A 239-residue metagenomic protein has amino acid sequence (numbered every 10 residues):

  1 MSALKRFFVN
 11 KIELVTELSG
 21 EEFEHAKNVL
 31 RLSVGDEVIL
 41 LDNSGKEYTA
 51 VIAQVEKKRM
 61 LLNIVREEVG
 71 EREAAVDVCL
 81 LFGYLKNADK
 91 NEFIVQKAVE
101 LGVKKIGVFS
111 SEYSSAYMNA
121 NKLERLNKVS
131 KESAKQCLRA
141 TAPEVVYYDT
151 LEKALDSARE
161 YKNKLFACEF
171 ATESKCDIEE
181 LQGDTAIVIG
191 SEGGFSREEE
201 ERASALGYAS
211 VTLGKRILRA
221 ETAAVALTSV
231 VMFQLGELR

Functional and structural regions predicted by a protein language model:
M1-G70: N-terminal positively charged helical leader segments and presequences
T16-L18, A75-C79, G183-A186, A205-L213: Glycine/charged-rich beta-loop-alpha catalytic/anionic-binding loops adjacent to active sites
L62, A142-V146, S210: Generic structural signal for residues in well-ordered beta-strands
E67, S111-S114, K215-R216: Short, ordered loop/turn segments at secondary-structure junctions
E71-L165: RNA substrate-binding interface of SAM-dependent RNA methyltransferases
K164-E200, Y208-V211: Active-site/ligand-binding-proximal alpha/beta "capping" segment
R197-R239: Structured adenosyl-cofactor binding patch, chiefly the S-adenosyl-L-methionine
